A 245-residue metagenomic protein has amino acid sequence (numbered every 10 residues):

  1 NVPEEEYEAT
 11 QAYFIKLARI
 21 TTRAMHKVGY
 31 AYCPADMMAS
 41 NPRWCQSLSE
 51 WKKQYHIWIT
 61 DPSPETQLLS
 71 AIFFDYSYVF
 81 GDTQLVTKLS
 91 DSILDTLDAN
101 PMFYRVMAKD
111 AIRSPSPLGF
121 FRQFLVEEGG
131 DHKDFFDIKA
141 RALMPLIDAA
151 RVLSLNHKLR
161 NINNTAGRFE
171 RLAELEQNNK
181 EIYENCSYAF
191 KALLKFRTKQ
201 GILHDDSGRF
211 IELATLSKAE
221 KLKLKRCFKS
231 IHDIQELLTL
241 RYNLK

Functional and structural regions predicted by a protein language model:
N1-P3, K199: Generic low-polarity alpha-helical segments
P3-I72, G81-T96, F103: Conserved catalytic core of two-metal-ion nucleotidyltransferases
D75-S77: Small-residue (G/S/T/A) turn/hinge positions that recur once per unit in extracellular repeat modules
F80-K245: Conserved nucleotidyltransferase catalytic core and NTase-mimicking acidic/glycine-rich helix/loop elements in nucleic
